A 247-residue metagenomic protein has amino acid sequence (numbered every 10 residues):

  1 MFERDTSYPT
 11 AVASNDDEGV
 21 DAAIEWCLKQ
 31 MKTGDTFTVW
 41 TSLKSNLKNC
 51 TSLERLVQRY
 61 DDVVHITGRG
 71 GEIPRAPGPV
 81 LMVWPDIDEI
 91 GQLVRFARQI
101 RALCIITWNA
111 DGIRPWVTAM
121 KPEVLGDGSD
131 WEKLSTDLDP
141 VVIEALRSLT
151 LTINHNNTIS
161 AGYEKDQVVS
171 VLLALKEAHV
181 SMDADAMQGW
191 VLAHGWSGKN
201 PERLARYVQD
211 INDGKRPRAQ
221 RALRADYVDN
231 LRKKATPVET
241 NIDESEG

Functional and structural regions predicted by a protein language model:
M1-G247: Short, flexible loop motifs at catalytic/binding sites
